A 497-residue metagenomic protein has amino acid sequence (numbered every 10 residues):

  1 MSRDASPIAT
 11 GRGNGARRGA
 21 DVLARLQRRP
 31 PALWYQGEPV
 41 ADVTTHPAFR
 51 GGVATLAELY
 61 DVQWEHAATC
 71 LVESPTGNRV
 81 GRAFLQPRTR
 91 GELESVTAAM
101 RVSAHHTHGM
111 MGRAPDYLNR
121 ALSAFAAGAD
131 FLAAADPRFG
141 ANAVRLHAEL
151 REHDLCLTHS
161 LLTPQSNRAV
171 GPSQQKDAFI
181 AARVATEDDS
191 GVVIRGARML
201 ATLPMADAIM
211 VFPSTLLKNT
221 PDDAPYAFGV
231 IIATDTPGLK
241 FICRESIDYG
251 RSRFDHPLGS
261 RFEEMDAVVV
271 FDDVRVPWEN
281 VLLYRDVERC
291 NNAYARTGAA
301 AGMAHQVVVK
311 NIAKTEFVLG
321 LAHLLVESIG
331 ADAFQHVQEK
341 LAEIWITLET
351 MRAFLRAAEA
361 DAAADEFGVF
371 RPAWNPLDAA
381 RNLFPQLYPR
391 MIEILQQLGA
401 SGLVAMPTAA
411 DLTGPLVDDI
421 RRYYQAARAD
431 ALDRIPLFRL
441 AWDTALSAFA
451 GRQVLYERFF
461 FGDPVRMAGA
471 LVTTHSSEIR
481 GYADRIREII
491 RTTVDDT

Functional and structural regions predicted by a protein language model:
P7-Y60: N-terminal-proximal low-complexity accessory segments that begin disordered and transition into the first
E38-A104, E366, F459-F460: N-terminal low-complexity or amphipathic/hydrophobic leaders
R50, A54, A148-R151, A313-E316 (+3 more regions): Generic structural signal for well-ordered, non-transmembrane alpha-helical segments in soluble/cytosolic regions
L71-A208, P213-G229, D235, K240 (+1 more regions): Glycine-rich flavin
P164-K310, T474-D496: FAD-binding core of flavoproteins
Q306-A364: Extended amphipathic alpha-helical segments enriched in small hydrophobics
Q335-A342, F370-D378: Short, charged, amphipathic alpha-helical segments
N375-T497: Alpha-helix capping/hinge segments and adjacent helical runs
